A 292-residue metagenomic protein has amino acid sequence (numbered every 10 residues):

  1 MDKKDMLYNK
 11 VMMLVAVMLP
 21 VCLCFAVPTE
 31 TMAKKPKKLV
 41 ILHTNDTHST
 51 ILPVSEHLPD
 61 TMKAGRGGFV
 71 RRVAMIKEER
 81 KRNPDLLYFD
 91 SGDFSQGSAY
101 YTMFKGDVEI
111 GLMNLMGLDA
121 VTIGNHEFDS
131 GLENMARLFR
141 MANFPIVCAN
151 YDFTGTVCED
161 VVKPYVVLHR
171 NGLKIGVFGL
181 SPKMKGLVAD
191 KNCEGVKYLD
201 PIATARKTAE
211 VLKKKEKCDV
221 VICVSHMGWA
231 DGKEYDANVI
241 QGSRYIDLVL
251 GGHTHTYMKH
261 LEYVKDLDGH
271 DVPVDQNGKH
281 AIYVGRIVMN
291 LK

Functional and structural regions predicted by a protein language model:
M1-N9: N-terminal secretory signal peptides that target proteins for export/translocation
N9-K10, Y198: Generic alpha-helix initiation/capping and coil-helix boundary signal
K10-M13, K37: Alpha-helical transmembrane segments of integral membrane proteins
L14-C24: Bacterial N-terminal signal peptides
P28-K292: Acidic, metal/ion-coordinating pockets
